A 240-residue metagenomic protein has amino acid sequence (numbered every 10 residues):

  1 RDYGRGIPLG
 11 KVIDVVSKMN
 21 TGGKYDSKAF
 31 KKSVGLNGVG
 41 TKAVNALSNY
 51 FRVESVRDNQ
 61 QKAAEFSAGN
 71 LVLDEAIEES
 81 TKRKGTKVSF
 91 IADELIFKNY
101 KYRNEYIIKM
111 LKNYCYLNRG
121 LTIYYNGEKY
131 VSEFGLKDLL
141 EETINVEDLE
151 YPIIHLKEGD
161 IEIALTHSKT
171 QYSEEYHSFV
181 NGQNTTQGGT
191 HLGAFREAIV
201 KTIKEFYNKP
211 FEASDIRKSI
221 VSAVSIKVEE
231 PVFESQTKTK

Functional and structural regions predicted by a protein language model:
R1-R5, K11, K24-I144: GHKL-type ATPase core
D2, T239-K240: Short, intrinsically disordered, charge-balanced linker/junction segments flanking boundaries in proteins
I7-P8, P231: Proline-rich low-complexity regions
I13-S17: ATPase catalytic-site recognition across NTP-hydrolyzing enzymes
K18-M19, K227: Conserved catalytic core of Hanks-type protein kinase domains
N20, S48, R52, I199-Y207: Short amphipathic alpha-helical signal-transduction/dimerization elements
E105-I108, K112-Y114, G120-K238: GHKL/Histidine-kinase-like ATPase module
